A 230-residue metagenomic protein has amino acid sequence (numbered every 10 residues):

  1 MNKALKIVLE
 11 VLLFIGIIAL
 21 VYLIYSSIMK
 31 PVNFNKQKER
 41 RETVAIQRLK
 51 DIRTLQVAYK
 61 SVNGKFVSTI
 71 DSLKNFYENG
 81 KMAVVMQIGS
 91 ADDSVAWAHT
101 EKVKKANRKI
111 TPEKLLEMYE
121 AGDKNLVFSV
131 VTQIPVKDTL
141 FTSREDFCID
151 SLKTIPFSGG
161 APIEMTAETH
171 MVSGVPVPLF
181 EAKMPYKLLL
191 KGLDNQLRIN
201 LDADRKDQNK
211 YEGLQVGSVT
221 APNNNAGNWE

Functional and structural regions predicted by a protein language model:
N2-K6, K30-K36, I52-T54, G64: N-terminal alpha-helical membrane-insertion module
K6-S26: Hydrophobic membrane-insertion alpha-helices, especially the h-region of bacterial N-terminal signal peptides
L9-L12, K50-R53, V57, K74: Short, well-ordered alpha-helical packing segments
Y22-Q47: Amphipathic alpha-helical segments typified by the pilin-like N-terminal helix that continues immediately C-terminal
E42-N63: N-terminal alpha-helical signal peptides/signal-anchor transmembrane segments
S61-E230: Low-complexity, acidic interaction segments enriched in glycine
